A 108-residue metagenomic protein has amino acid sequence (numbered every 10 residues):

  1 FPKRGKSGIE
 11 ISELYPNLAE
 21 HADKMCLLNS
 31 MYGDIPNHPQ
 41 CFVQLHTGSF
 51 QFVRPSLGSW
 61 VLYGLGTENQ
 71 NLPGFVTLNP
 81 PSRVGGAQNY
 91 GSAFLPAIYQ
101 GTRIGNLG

Functional and structural regions predicted by a protein language model:
F1-G108: Ligand-binding pockets and gating/stacking loops
